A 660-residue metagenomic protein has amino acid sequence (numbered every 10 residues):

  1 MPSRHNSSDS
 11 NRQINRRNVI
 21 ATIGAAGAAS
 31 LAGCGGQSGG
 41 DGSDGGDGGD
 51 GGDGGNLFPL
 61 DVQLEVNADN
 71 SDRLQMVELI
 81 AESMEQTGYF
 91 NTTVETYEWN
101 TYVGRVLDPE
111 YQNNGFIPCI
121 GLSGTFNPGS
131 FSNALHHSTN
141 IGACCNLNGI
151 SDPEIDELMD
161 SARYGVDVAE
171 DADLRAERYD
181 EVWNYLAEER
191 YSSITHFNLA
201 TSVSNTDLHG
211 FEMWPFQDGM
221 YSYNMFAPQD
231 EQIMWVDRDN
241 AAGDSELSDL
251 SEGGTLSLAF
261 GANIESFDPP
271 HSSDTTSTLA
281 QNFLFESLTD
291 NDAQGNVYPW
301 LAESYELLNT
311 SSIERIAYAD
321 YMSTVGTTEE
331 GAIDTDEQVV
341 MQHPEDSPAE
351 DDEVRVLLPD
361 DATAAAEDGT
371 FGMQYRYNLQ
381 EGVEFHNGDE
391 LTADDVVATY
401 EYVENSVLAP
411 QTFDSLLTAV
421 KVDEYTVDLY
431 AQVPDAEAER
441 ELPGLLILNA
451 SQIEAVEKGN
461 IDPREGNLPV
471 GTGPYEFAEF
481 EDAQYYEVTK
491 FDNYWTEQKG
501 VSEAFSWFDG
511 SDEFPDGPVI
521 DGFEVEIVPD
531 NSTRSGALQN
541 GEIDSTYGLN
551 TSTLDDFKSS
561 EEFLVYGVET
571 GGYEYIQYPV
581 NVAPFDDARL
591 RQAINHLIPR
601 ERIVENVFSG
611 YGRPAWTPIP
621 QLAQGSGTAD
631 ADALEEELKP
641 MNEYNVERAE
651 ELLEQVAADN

Functional and structural regions predicted by a protein language model:
M1-I14: N-terminal secretory signal peptides
R4-N6, G51-D61, G104-Q112, N133-Y164 (+8 more regions): Short, solvent-exposed loop/beta-turn-alpha elements that line the ligand-binding surface or hinge of extracytoplasmic
F58-D69, N91-V94, E252-N263, E303 (+7 more regions): Short, well-ordered beta-strand elements
L60-D69, A169-R190, S257, T392-E401 (+8 more regions): Alpha-helical secondary-structure segments
D69, M76, S83, Y89-T93 (+6 more regions): Ligand-site clamp/hinge motif
E78, C119-S123, P410, T418-V420 (+4 more regions): Extracellular/periplasmic solute-recognition and catalytic clefts
E85-I141, S257-L258, G388: Periplasmic binding protein-like
N378, Q411-E481: Surface-exposed binding/hinge segments that line and control ligand-binding clefts or catalytic entry sites
